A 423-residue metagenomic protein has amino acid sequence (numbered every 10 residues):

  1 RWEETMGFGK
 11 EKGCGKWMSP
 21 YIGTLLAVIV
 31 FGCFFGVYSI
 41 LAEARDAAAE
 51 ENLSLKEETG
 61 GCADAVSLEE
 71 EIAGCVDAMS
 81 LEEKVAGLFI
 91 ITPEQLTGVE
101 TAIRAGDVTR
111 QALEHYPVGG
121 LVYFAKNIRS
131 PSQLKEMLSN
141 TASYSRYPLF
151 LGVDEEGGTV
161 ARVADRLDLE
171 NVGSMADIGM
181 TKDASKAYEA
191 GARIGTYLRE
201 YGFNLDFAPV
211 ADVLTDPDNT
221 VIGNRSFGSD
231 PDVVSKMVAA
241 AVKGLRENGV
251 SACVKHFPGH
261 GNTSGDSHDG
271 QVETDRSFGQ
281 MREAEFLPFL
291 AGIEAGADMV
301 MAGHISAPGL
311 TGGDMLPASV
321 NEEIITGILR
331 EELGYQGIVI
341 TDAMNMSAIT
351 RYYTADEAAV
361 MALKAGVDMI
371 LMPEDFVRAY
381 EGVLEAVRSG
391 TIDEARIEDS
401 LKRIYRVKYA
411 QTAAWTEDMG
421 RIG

Functional and structural regions predicted by a protein language model:
R1-T5: Short, Lys/Arg-enriched N-terminal segments with co-localized hydrophobic residues within the first ~10-30 amino acids
G7-E11, G15-E114, E322, E331-E332 (+1 more regions): Preference for extracellular/luminal or secreted protein segments
D77-S80, G98-A105, N127-S145, L149 (+4 more regions): Second-shell residues forming the walls of enzyme active-site clefts
K84-L88, Y116, Y144-R146, A208: Extracytoplasmic
I90, V122, D206-F207, C253 (+2 more regions): Conserved beta-strand positions in the central sheet of alpha/beta enzyme cores
Q111-N127, G309: A short aromatic-anchored loop/beta-hairpin motif
M175-F203, A208-V242, R246: A substrate-binding/cap region within the structured catalytic cores of diverse enzymes
